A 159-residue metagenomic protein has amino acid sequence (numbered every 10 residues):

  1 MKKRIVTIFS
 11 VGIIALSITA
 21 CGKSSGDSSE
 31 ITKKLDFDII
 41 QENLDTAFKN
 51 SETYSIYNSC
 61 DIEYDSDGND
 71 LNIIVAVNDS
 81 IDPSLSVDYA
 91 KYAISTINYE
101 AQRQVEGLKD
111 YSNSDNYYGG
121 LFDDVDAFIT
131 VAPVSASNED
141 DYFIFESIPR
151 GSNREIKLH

Functional and structural regions predicted by a protein language model:
M1-F9: Bacterial N-terminal signal peptides that target proteins for export
S17-A20: C-terminal motif of bacterial Sec signal peptides marking the signal peptidase cleavage site
G22-S24: Bacterial signal peptide processing site
S29-N50: Post-signal peptide N-terminal segment of mature Sec-exported envelope proteins
K49-S80: Short edge beta-strands and adjacent turn/loop segments
N50, E106-H159: Polar/charged, Gly/Pro-rich intrinsically disordered segments
G68-V125: Mature extracytoplasmic domains of secretory-pathway proteins
